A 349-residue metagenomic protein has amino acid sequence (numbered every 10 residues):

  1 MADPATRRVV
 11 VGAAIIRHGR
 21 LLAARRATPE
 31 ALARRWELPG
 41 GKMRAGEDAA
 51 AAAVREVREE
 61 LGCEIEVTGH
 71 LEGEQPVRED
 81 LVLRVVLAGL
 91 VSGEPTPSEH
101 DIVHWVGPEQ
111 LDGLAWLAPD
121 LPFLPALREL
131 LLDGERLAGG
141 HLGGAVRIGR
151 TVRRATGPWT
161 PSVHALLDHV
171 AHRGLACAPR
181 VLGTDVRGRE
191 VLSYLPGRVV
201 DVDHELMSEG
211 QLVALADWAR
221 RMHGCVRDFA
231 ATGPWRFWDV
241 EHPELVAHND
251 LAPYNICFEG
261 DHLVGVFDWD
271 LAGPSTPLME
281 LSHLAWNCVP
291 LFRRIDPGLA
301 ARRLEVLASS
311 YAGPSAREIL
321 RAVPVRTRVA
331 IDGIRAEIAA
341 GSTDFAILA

Functional and structural regions predicted by a protein language model:
A2-L21: Conserved N-terminal beta-strand and adjoining loop/helix that marks the start of the Nudix/MutT-like hydrolase domain
V9, E64-E66, E72-E109, D120 (+1 more regions): Active-site-adjacent beta-strand/loop module that shapes the phosphate/pyrophosphate-binding cleft
R20-E59, C63: Conserved Nudix-box catalytic region and its N-terminal flanking loop in Nudix hydrolases and closely related
L132-E135, P158, S162-A165, A336-A349: Regulatory N- and C-terminal appendages and interdomain linkers associated with kinase/kinase-like NTP transferase
G139-G144, G149-C225, F229: A conserved alpha-helical element in kinase catalytic cores
L142-R147, V181, R236-E280: Active-site acidic catalytic loop and adjacent metal/ATP-binding pocket of ATP-dependent phosphoryl transfer enzymes
V202-R236, E244-N249, P253-Y254, F258-E259 (+1 more regions): Conserved kinase catalytic-core helix
E280-A312, T327-E337: Active-site activation/catalytic loop segments of kinase-like enzymes and analogous catalytic loops in related
